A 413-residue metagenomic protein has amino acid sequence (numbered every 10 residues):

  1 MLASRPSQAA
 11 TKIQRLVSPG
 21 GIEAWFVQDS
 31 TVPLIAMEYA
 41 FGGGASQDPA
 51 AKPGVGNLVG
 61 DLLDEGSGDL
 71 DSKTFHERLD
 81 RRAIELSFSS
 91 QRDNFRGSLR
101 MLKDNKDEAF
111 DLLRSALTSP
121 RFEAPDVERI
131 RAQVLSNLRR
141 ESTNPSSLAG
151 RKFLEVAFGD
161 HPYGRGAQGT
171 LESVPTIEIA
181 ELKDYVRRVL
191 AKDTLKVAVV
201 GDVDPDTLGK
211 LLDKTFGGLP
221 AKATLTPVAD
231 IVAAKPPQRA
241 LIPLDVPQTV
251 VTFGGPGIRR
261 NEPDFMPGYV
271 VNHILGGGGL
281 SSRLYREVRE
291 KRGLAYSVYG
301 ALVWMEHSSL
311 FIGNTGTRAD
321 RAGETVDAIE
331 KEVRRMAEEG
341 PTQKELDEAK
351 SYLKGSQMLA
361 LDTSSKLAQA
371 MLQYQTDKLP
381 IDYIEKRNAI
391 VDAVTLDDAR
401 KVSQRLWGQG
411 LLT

Functional and structural regions predicted by a protein language model:
S4-P6: N-terminal signal peptide c-region/cleavage motif recognized by signal peptidases
Q8-P33: N- or domain-start disorder-to-order transition segments that initiate the globular core
W25-V27, T31-D61, S72-L117, R131 (+7 more regions): M16 family metallopeptidases and their MPP-like homologs
G66-D69, L117-P125, E338: Short, polar/flexible loop-turn hinges at active-site or ligand-entry regions and domain interfaces
G159, Y163, A167, A191-K192 (+2 more regions): An aromatic/glycine/proline-enriched structural segment found at the starts of mature extracellular/organellar domains
A191, R400-T413: Bilobed periplasmic-binding protein-like "clamshell/Venus-flytrap" ligand-binding domains
